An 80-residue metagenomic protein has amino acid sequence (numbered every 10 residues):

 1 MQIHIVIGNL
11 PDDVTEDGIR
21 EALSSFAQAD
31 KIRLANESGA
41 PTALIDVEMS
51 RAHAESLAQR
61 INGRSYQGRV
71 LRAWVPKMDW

Functional and structural regions predicted by a protein language model:
M1-R60, R64-W80: Canonical RRM/RBD RNA-binding surface and closely related RRM-like beta-sheet modules in eukaryotic RNA-binding proteins
